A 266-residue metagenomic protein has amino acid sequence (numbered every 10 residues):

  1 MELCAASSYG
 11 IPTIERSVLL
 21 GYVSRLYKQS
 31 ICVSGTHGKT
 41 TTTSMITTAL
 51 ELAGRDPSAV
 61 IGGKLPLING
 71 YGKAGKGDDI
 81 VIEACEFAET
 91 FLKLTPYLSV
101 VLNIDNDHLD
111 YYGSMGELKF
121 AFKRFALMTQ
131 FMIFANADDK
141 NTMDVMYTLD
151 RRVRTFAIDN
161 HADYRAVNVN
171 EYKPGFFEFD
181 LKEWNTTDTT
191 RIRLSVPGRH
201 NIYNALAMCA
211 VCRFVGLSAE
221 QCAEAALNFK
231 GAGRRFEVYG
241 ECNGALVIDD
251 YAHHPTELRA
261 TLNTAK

Functional and structural regions predicted by a protein language model:
E2-A137, N141-R152, D188, L206-V215 (+1 more regions): Phosphate-binding loop of NTP-binding sites
I14-G21, V60-G63, A137, D150-Y172 (+3 more regions): Beta-strand->loop->alpha-helix junctions that form or flank phosphate-binding loops in nucleotide-handling enzymes
K28-C32, G75-K76, Y164-F177: Short, surface-exposed amphipathic charged segments that create phosphate/polyanion-binding patches used for binding
K73-A74, K93, N170, E237-G240: Well-ordered beta-strand positions
A84-A88, R165, R259-L262: Glycine-rich, charged/polar anion/phosphate-binding loops that engage phosphate groups from diverse ligands
C85, N103-I104, I158-D159, V169 (+3 more regions): Generic beta-structure capping elements
F87-T90, V167-N168, R234-R235: Short beta-strand/turn micro-motifs at beta-sheet edges
P174-G175, F179, W184-K266: Nucleotide phosphate-binding/pyrophosphate-handling subdomain across enzymes that bind or process nucleotide phosphates
